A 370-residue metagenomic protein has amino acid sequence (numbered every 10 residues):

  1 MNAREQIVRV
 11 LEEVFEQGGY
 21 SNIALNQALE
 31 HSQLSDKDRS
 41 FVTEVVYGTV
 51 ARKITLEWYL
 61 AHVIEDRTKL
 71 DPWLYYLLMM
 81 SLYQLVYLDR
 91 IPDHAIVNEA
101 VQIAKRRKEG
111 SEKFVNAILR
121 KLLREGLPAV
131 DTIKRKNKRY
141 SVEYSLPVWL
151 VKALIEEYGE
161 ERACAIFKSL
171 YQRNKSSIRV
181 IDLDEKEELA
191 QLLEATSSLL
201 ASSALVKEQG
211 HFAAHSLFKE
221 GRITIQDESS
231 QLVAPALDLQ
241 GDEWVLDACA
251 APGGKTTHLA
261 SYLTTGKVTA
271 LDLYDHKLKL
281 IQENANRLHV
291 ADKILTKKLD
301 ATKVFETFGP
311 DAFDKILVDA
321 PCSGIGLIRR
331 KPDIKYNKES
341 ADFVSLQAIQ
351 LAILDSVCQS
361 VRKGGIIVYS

Functional and structural regions predicted by a protein language model:
M1-S370: S-adenosylmethionine
